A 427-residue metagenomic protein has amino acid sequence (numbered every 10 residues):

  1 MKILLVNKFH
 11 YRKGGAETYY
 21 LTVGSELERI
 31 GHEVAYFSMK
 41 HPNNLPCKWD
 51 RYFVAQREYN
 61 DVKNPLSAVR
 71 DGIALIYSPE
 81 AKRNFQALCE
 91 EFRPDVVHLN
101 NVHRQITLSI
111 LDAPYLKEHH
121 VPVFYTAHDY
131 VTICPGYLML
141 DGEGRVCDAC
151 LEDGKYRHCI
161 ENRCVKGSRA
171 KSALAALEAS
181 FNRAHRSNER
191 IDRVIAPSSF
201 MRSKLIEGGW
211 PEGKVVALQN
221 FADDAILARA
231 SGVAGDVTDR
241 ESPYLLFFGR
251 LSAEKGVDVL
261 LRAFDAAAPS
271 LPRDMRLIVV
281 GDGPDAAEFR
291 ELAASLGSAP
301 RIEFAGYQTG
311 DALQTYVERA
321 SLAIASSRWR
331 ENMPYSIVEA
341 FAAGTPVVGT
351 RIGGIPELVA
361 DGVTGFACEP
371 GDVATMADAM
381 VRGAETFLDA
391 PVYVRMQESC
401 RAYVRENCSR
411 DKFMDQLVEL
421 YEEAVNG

Functional and structural regions predicted by a protein language model:
V131, V146-R193: Membrane-proximal helix-turn-helix segments that form the acceptor-binding/catalytic region of lipid-linked
I195, T238-K255, L261-D265, I278: Conserved donor-binding/catalytic core segment of Leloir-type glycosyltransferases
F200, F221: Carbohydrate-associated surface elements
R290-Q308: Nucleotide-activated donor-binding/catalytic signature segment of Leloir-type glycosyltransferases, i.e., the conserved
Y307-Q308, T315-A320: Short alpha-helical donor nucleotide-sugar binding micro-motif in glycosyltransferases
E318-N332, T345: Acidic donor-binding loop of glycosyltransferase active sites
P356-G383: Change "using UDP/GDP/dTDP sugars" to "using nucleotide sugars
V392-N407, F413-E419: A short, well-ordered alpha-helix in the C-terminal region of glycosyltransferases
